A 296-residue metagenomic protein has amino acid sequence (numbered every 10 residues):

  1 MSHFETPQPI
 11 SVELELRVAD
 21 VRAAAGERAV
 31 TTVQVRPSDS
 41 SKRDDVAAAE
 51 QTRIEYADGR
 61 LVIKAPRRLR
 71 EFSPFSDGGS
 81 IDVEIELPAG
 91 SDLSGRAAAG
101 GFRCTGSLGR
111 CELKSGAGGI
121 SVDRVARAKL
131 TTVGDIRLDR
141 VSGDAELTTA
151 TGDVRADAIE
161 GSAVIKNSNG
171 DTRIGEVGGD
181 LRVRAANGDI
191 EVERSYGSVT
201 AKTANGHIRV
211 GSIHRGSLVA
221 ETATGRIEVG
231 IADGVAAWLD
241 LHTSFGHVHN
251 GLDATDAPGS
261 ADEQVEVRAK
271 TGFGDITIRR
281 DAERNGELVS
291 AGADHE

Functional and structural regions predicted by a protein language model:
M1-E296: Intrinsically disordered, low-complexity terminal regions
